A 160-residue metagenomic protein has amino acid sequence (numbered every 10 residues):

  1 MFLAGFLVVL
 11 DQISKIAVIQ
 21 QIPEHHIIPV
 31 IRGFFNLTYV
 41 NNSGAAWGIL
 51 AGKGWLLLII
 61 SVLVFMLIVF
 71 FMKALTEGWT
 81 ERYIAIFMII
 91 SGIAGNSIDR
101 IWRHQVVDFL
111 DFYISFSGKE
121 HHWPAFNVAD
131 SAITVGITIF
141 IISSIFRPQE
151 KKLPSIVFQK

Functional and structural regions predicted by a protein language model:
M1-K160: Alpha-helical transmembrane bundles and membrane-interface segments of multipass inner-membrane proteins
